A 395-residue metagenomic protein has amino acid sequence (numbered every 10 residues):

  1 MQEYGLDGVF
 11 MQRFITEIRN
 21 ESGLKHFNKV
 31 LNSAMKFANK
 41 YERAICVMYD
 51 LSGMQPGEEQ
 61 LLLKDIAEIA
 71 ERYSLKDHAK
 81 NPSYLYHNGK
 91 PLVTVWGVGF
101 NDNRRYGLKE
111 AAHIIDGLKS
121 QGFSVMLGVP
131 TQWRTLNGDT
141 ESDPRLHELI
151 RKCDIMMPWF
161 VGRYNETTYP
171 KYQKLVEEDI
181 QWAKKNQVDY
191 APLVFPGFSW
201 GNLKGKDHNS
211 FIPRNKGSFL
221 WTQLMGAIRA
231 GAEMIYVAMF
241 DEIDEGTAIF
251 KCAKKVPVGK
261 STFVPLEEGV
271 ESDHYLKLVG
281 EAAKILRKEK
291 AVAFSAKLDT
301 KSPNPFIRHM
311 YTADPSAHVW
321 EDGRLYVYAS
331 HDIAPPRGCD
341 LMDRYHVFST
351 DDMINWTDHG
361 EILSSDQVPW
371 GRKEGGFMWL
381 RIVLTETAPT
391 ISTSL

Functional and structural regions predicted by a protein language model:
Q2-S295: Glycan-processing catalytic domains of CAZymes
A296-L395: Carbohydrate-active catalytic/glycan-binding domains of CAZyme proteins, especially the secreted or lumenal ectodomains
